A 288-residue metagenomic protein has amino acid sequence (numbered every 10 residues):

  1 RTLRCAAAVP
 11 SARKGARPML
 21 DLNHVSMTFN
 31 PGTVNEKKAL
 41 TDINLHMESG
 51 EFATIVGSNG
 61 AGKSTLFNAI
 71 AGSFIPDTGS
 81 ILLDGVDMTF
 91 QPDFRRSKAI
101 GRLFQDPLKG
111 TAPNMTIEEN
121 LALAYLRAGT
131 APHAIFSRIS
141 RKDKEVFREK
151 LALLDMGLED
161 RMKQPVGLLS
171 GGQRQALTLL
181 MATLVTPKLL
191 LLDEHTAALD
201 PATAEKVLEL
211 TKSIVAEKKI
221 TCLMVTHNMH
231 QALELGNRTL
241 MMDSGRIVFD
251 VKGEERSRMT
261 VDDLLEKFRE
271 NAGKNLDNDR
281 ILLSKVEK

Functional and structural regions predicted by a protein language model:
M19, T28-D42, P92: A short, flexible loop at the N-terminus of ABC-type nucleotide-binding domains that lies
V56-S58: The feature captures the beta-strand-to-loop junction immediately N-terminal to the Walker
A71: Helix-to-loop junction immediately C-terminal to a conserved catalytic motif
G79-D87, F249-V251: Conserved ABC transporter NBD signature motif
D87-G101, K109, P113, H133-S140 (+1 more regions): ABC ATPase NBD coupling module
A182-T183: ABC ATPase C-loop
T226-H227: H-loop/switch region of ABC-family ATPase nucleotide-binding domains
S257-K288: ABC ATPase nucleotide-binding domains
